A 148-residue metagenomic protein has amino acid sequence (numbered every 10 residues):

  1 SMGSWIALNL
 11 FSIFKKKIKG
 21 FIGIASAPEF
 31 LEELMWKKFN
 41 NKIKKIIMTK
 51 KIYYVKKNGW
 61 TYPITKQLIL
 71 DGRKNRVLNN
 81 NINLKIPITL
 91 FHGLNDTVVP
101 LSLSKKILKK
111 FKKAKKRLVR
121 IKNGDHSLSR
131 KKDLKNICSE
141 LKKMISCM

Functional and structural regions predicted by a protein language model:
S1-A7: Gly/Ala-rich beta-loop-alpha elbow adjacent to hydrolase catalytic centers
I13-I64: Hydrolase active-site cap/lid region
T61-N81: Active-site nucleophile elbow and catalytic-triad environment of alpha/beta-hydrolase enzymes
N83-K85, L90-H92, D96: Short beta-strand/loop motif that positions the catalytic acidic residue of the alpha/beta-hydrolase fold
I86, P100-K109, D133: Short alpha-helix in the alpha/beta-hydrolase fold that links the catalytic acid
N95-V99, H126-L128: Acidic catalytic loop of the alpha/beta-hydrolase fold
F111-S127: Catalytic histidine neighborhood in serine/cysteine hydrolases with alpha/beta-hydrolase-type architecture
G124-I137: Catalytic histidine-centered segment of alpha/beta-hydrolase-like enzymes
